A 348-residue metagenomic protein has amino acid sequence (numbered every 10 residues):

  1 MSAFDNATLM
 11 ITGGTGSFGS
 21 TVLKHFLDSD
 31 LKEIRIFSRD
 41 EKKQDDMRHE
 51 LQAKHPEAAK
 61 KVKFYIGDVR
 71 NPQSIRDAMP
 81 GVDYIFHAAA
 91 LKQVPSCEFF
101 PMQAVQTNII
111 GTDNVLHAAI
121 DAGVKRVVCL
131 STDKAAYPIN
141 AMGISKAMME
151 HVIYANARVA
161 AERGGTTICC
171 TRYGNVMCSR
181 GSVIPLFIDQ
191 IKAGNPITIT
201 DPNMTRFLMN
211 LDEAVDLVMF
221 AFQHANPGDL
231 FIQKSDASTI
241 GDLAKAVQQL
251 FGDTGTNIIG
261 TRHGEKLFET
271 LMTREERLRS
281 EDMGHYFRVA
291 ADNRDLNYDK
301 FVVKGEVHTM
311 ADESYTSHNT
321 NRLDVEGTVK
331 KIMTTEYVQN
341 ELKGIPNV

Functional and structural regions predicted by a protein language model:
A7-S29: N-terminal Rossmann NAD(P)H-binding glycine-rich loop of SDR-like oxidoreductase domains
T12, M79-A88, C129: Rossmann-fold scaffold of SDR-type NAD(P)-dependent oxidoreductases
D30-D46: Conserved glycine-rich Rossmann-like NAD(P)H-binding loop of the short-chain dehydrogenase/reductase
S38, Y65-I66, Q106, D201 (+1 more regions): Conserved residues in the N-terminal Rossmann fold of short-chain dehydrogenase/reductase
K63-Y84: Conserved Rossmann-fold cofactor-binding substructure of NAD(P)-dependent oxidoreductases
F64, A104, I168-T171: Hydrophobic/aromatic anchor residues within beta-strands of the central parallel beta-sheet of Rossmann-like
H87, L91-A147, A155: Conserved Rossmann-fold NAD(P)-dependent oxidoreductase catalytic core, especially the SDR/UDP-sugar
V115, A155-V348: Strand-loop microenvironment adjacent to phosphate/nucleotide-handling motifs in alpha/beta enzyme folds
